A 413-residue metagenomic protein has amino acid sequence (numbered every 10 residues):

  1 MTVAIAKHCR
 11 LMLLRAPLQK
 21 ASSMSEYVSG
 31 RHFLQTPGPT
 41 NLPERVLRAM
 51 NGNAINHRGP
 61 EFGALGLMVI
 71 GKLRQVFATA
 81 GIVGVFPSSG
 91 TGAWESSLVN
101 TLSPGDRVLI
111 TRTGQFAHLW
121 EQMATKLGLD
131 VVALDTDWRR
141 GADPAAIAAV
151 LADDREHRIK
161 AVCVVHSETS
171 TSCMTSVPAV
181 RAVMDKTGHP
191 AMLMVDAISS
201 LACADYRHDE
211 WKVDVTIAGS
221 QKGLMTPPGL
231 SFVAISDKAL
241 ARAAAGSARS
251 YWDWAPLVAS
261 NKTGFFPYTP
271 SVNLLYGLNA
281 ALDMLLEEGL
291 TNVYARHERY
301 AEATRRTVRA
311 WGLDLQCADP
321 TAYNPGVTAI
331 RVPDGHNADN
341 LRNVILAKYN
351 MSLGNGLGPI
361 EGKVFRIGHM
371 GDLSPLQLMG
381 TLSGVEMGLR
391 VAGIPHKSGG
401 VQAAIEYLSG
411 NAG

Functional and structural regions predicted by a protein language model:
L13, L18-G52, A404, N411-G413: N-terminal glycine-rich, Lys/His-bearing helix-loop that initiates the first secondary-structure elements of many
R31-P87, T91: A glycine-/small-polar-enriched, mobile loop at the entrance of the PLP active site in fold-type I
N41-L42, Q221-A310, G413: Active-site C-terminal subdomain of aminotransferase-like
A80-L109, T113, A117-E121: Conserved beta-loop-alpha segment that forms the PLP phosphate-binding cup at the N-terminus of a helix
A142-A202: Active-site phosphate-binding strand-loop segment of PLP-dependent enzymes
D209-Q221: Conserved active-site segment immediately N-terminal to the catalytic lysine that forms the internal aldimine
D314-K348: Conserved PLP-binding catalytic core of the aspartate aminotransferase-like
P359, K363-G413: PLP-dependent enzyme catalytic core of the Aspartate aminotransferase-like
